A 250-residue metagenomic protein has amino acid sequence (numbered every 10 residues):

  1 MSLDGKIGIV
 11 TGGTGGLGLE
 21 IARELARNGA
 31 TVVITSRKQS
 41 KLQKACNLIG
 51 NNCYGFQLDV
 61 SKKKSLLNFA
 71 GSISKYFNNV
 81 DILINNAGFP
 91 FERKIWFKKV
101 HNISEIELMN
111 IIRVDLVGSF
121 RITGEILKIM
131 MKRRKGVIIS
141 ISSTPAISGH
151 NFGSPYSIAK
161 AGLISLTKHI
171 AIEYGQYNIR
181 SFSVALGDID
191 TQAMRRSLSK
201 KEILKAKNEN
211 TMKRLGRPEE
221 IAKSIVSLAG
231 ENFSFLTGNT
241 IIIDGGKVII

Functional and structural regions predicted by a protein language model:
I7, T14-G15: Conserved glycine-rich cofactor-binding loop
D81, H101-F120, K135, I139 (+2 more regions): Catalytic Tyr-X3-Lys loop
T123, A159, T167: Active-site helix of classical SDR
K128, I172-E173, S234: Alpha-helical segment proximal to the catalytic Tyr-Lys
S143: Residue(s) in the substrate-gating loop at a strand-loop-helix junction that position the organic substrate next
G175-R180, L236-G238: Short, small/polar-rich loop/turn modules that mediate ligand/substrate recognition or access, typified
N210-I221: A conserved structural motif in NAD(P)-dependent oxidoreductases
V226, T237-I250: Short C-terminal tail/terminal secondary-structure segment of NAD(P)H-dependent dehydrogenase/reductase domains
